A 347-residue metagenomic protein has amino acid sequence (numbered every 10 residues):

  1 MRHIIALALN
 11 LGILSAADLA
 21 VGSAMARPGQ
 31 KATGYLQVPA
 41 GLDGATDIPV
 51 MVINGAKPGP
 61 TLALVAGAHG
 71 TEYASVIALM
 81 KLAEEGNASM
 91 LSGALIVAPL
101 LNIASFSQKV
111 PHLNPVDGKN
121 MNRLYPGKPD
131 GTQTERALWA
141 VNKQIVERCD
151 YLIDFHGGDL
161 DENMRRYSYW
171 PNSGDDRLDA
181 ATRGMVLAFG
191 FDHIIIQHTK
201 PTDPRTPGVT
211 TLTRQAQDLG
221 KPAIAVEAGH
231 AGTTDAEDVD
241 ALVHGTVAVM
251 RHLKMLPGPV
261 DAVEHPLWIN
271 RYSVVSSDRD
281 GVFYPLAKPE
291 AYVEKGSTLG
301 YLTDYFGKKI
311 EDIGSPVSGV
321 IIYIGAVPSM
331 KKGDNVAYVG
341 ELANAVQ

Functional and structural regions predicted by a protein language model:
M1, A8, V293-G296: Generic low-polarity alpha-helical segments
M1-H3, K119: Generic detection of intrinsically disordered/low-complexity segments and helix-coil linkers/edges
H3-S15: Bacterial N-terminal signal peptides
S15-Q347: Structured catalytic-domain cores with a bias toward divalent-metal coordination
